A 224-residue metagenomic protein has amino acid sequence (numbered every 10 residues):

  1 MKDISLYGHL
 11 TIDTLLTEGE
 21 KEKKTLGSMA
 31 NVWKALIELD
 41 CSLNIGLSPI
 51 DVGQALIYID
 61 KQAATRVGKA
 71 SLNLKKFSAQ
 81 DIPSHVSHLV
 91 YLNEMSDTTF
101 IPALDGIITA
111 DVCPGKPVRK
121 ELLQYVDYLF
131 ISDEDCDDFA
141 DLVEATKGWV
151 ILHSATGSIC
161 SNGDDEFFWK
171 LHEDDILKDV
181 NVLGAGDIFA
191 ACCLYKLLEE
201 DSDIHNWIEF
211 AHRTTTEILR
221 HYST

Functional and structural regions predicted by a protein language model:
M1-L6, I57-K170, S202, I208: Ribokinase/PfkB-type carbohydrate-kinase core domain
K2-A63, A70-S71, Y195: Substrate-binding N-lobe of the ribokinase-like
H9, S132, G186: Active-site glycine-centered loops adjacent to acidic/histidine catalytic or metal-binding residues that shape
L10, T14, V112-P114, I188: Generic detector of well-ordered alpha-helical packing
T11, I50, D135, G157 (+1 more regions): Short, glycine/serine-rich, charged loops/turns that create anion-binding and catalytic segments at active sites
T11-E20, E166-L177: Glycine/charged-rich beta-loop-alpha catalytic/anionic-binding loops adjacent to active sites
T14-L15, I159-S161, A190: Short active-site-adjacent structural elements
A30, E38, G148, D174-T224: Conserved post-catalytic alpha-helical subdomain immediately downstream of the catalytic base and nucleotide-binding
